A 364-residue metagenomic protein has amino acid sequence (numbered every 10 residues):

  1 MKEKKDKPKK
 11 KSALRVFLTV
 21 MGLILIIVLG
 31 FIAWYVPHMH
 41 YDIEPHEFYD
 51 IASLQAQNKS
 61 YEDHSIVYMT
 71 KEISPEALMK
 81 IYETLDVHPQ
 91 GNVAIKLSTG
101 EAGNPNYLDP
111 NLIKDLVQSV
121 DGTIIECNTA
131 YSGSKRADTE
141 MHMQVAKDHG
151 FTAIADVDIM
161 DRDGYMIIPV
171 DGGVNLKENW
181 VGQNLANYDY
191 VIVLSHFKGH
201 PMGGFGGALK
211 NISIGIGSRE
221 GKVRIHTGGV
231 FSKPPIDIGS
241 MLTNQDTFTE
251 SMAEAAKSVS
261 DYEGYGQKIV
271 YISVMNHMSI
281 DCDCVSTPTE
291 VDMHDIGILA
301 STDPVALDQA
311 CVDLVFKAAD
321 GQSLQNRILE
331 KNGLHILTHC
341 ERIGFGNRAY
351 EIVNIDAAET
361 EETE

Functional and structural regions predicted by a protein language model:
M1-L14: N-terminal Lys/Arg-rich, disordered targeting/topogenic segments
L14-V20: Short, hydrophobic alpha-helical membrane anchors of single-pass surface/secreted proteins
V20-A33: Hydrophobic membrane-insertion alpha-helices, especially the h-region of bacterial N-terminal signal peptides
I32-E44: Hydrophobic single-pass membrane-insertion segments
P45-K114, S119-E364: Extended, low-polarity segments enriched in aliphatic/aromatic residues
